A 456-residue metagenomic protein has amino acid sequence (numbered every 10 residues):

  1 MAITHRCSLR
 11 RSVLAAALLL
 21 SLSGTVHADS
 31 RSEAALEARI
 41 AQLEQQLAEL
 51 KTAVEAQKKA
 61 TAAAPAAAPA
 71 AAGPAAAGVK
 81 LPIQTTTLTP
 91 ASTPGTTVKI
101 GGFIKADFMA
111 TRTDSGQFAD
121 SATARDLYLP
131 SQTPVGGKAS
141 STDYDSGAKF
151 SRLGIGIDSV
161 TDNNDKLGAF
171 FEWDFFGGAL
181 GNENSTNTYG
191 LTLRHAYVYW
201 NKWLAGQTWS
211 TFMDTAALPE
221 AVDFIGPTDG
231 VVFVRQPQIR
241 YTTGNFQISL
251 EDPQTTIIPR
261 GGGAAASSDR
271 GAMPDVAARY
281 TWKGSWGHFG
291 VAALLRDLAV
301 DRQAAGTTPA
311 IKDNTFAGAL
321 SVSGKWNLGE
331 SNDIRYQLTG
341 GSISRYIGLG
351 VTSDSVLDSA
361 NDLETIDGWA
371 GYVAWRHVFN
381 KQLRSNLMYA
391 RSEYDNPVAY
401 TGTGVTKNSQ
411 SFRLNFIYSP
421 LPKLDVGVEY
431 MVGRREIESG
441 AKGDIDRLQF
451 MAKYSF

Functional and structural regions predicted by a protein language model:
A2-H27: Gram-negative bacterial Sec-dependent N-terminal signal peptides
H27-A119: N-terminal periplasmic/intermembrane-space "pro-region" immediately following the signal or transit peptide
A77, T142-D145, S185-G190, P227-F233 (+6 more regions): Replace "Gram-negative outer membrane beta-barrel proteins" with "bacterial and organellar outer membrane beta-barrel
T85-I257, R270-H288, K325-G340: Outer membrane beta-barrel
T111, F176-G181, S210-I225, E251-G263 (+6 more regions): Sequence/structural signature of outer-membrane beta-barrel proteins
G284-T406: Detector for outer-membrane/organellar transmembrane beta-barrel domains, recognizing the amphipathic beta-strand
F412-E429: C-terminal closing repeat unit and adjoining cap/tail of repeat-based domains
Y418-P420, D444-F456: Outer-membrane beta-barrel "beta-signal"
